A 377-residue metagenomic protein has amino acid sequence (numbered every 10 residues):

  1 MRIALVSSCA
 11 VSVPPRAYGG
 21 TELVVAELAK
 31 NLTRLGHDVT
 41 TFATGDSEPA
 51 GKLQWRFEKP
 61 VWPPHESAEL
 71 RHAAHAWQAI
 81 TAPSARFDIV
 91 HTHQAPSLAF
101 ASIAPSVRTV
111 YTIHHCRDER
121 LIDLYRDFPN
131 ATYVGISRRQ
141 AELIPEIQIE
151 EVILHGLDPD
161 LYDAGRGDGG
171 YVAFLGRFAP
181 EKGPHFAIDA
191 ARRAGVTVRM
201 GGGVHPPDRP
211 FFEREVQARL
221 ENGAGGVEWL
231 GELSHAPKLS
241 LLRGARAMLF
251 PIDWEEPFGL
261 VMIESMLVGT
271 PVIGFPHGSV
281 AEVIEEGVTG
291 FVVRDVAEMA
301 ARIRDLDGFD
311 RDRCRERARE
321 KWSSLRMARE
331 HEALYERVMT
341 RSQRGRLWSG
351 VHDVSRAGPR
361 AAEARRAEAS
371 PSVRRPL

Functional and structural regions predicted by a protein language model:
M1-A361, R365-E368, V373-L377: Catalytic cores of nucleotide-sugar-dependent glycosyltransferases that transfer UDP/GDP/TDP-activated
